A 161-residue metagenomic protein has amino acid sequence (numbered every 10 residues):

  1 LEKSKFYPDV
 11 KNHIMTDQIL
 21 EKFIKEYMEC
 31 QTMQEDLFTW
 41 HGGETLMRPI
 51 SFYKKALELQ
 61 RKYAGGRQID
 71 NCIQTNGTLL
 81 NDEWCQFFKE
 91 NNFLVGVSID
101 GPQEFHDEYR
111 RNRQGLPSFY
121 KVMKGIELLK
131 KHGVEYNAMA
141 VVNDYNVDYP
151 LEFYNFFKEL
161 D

Functional and structural regions predicted by a protein language model:
L1-T16: Canonical Radical SAM [4Fe-4S] cluster-binding loop centered on the CxxxCxxC motif and its immediate flanking residues
L20-T39, R48-D161: Radical SAM/AdoMet-radical enzyme domain recognition
G43-E44: Active-site neighborhood of divalent metal-dependent phosphoester/pyrophosphate hydrolases
